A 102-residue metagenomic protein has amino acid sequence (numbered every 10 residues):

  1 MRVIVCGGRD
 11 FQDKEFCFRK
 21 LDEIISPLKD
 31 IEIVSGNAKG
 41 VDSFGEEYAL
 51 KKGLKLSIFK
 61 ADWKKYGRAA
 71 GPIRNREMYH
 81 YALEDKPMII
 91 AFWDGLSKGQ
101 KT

Functional and structural regions predicted by a protein language model:
R2, F11-T102: Acidic/glycine-enriched connector segments
